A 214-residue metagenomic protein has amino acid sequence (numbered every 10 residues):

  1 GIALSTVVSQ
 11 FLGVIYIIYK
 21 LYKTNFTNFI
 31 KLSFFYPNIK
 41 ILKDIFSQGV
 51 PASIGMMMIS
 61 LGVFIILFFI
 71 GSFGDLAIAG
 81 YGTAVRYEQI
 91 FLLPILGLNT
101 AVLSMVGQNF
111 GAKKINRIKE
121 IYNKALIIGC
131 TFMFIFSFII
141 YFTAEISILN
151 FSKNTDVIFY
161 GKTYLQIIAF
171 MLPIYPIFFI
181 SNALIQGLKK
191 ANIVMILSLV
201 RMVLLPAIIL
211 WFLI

Functional and structural regions predicted by a protein language model:
G1-V50, V106-M171, I214: Short alpha-helical transmembrane segments in multi-pass integral membrane proteins
T6-G13, I17, L21, I39-A101: Transmembrane helical elements of multi-pass membrane transporters/channels
A52, S104, A183, L210-W211: Small-residue-mediated transmembrane helix hinge/kink sites in multi-pass secondary transporters
I59, V63-L67, G71, D75 (+3 more regions): Juxtamembrane/transmembrane-helix interface segments of polytopic membrane transporters
L67, G80-A144, Y175-L197: Small-residue-rich hydrophobic transmembrane alpha-helices
G74, N154, K190-A191: Short loop-to-helix capping motifs
Q89, I95, T155-S181, A207: Alpha-helical transmembrane segments of multi-pass membrane proteins
T131, V200-P206: Hydrophobic membrane-spanning alpha-helices of multi-pass integral membrane proteins
